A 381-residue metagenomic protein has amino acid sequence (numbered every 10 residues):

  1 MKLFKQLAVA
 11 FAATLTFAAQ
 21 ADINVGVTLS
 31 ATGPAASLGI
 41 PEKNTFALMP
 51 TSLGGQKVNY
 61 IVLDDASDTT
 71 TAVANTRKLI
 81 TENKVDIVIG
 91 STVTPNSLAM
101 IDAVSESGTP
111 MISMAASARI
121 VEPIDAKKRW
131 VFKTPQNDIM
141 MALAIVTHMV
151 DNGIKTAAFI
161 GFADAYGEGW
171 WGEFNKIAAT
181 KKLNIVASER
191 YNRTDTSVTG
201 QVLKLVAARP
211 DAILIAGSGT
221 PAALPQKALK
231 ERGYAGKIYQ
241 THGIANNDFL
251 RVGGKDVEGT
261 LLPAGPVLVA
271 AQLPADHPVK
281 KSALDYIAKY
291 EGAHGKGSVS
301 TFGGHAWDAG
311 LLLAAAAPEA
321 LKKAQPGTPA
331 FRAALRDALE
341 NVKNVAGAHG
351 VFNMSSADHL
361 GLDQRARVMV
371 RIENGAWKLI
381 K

Functional and structural regions predicted by a protein language model:
K2-F11, A21-K381: Extracytosolic ligand-binding ectodomains
T16-Q20: N-terminal signal peptide c-region/cleavage motif recognized by signal peptidases
